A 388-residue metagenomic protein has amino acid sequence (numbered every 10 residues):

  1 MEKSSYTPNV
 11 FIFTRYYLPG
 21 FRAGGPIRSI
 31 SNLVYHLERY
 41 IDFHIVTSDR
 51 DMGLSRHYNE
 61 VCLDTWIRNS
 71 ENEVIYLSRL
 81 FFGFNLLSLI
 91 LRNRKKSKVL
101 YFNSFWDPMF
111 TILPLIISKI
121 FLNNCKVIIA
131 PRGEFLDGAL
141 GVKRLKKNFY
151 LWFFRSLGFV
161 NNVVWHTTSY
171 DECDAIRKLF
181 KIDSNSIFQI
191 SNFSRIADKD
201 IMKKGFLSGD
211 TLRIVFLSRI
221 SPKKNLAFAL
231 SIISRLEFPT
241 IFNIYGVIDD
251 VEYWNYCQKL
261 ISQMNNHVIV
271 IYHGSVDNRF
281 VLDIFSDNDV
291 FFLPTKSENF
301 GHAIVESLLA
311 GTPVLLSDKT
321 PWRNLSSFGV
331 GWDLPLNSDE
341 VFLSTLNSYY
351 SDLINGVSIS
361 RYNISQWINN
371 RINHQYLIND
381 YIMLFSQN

Functional and structural regions predicted by a protein language model:
Y16-L18, H36-F81: N-terminal strand-loop element at the rim of the active site of nucleotide-sugar-dependent glycosyltransferases
R28-N32, L212, F216-R235, E252-N255: A conserved mid-protein helix/loop that constitutes part of the nucleotide-sugar donor-binding site
D49-M52, L217, I241-Q258, Y272-G274: Glycosyltransferase donor-sugar binding loop
K147-H166: Membrane-proximal helix-turn-helix segments that form the acceptor-binding/catalytic region of lipid-linked
S275-V276, D283-N288: Short alpha-helical donor nucleotide-sugar binding micro-motif in glycosyltransferases
K296: Aromatic "clamp/platform" in nucleotide-sugar-dependent glycosyltransferases that forms part of the donor/acceptor
P313-S317: Short hydrophobic beta-strand element within catalytic cores of glycosyltransferases and related nucleotide-activated
I354-N388: A charged, aromatic-enriched C-terminal amphipathic alpha-helix characteristic of glycosyltransferases across folds
